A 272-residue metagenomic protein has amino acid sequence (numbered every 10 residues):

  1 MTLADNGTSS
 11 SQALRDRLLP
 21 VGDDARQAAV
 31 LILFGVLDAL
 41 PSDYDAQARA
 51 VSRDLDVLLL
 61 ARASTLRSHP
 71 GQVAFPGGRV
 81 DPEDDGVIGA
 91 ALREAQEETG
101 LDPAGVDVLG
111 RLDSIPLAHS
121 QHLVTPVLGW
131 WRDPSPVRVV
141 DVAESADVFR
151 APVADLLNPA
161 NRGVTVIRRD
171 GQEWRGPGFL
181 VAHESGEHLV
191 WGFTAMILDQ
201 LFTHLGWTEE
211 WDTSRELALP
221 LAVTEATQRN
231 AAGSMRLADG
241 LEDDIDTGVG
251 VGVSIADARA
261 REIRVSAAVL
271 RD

Functional and structural regions predicted by a protein language model:
M1-F75, R79-E97, L101-L128, R132-S135 (+2 more regions): N-terminal leader/linker segments that precede catalytic domains of diphosphate-processing enzymes
V140-P177, E184: NUDIX/MutT-family hydrolases
